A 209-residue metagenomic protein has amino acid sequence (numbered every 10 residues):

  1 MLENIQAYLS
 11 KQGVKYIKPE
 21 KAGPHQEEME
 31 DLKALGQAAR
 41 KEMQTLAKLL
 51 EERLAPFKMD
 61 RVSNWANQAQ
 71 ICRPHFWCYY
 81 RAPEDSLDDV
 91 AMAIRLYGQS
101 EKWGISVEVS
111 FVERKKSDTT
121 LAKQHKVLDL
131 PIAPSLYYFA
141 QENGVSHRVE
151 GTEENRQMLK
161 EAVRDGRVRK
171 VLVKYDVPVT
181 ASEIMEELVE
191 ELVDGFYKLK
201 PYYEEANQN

Functional and structural regions predicted by a protein language model:
M1-L54, V149-N209: Long, solvent-exposed, polar/charged low-complexity segments
D31, D60, D85-D89, D118 (+4 more regions): Acidic-enriched, low-complexity/disordered segments with a strong bias for Aspartate over Glutamate
Q44-P74: Short N-terminal edge-element motif at the start of the domain
D60, A82-Y97, L136-E142, V168-V173: Short, surface-exposed, charge-dense and proline/glycine-enriched linear segments
V62-N64, Y80, Q157-L159: Residue-level detector of functional hotspots within protein domains
Q68-P131: Aromatic- and glycine-enriched beta-alpha-beta binding-site module
C78-Y80, I105-V109, Y138-F139, V171-Y175 (+2 more regions): Generic structural hydrophobic/aromatic packing signal, biased to beta-strands
S110-R169: Short, internal acidic amphipathic alpha-helical interface segments that mediate docking to partner proteins
